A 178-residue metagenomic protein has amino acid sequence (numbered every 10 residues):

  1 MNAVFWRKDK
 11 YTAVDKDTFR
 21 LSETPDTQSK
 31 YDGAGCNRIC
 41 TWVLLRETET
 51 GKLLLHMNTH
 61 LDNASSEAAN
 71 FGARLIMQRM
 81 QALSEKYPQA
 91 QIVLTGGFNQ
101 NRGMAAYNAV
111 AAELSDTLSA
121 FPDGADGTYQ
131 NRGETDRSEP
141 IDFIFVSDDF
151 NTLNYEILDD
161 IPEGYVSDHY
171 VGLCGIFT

Functional and structural regions predicted by a protein language model:
M1-L53, E156-I157: Structured beta-strand-rich core segments of catalytic domains in phosphoester-bond hydrolases
W6-R7, G72-L75, Q89: Preference for well-ordered, secondary-structure-rich cores of eukaryotic proteins
L53-L55, I92: The start of beta-strands in P-loop NTPase/AAA+ ATPase cores
N58, T95: Generic enzyme active-site microenvironment
L61-Q81: Active-site beta-loop-alpha substructure in enzyme catalytic cores, prototypically the cysteine-centered nucleophile
E67, M80-V93, N99-T178: Metal-dependent phosphoester-hydrolase catalytic domains
